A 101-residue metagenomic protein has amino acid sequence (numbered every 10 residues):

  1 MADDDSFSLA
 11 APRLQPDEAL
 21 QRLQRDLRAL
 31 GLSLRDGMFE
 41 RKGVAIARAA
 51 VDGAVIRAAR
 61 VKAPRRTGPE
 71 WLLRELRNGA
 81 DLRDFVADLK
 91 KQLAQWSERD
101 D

Functional and structural regions predicted by a protein language model:
M1-D101: Charge-dense, helix-prone N-terminal extensions
